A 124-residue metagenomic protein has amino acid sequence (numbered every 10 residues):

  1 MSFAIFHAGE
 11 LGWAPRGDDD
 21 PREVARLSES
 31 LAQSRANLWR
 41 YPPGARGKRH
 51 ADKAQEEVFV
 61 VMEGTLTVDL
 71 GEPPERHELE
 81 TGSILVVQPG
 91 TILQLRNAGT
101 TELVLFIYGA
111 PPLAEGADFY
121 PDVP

Functional and structural regions predicted by a protein language model:
M1-S34, K48-R49, A117-P124: A short, N-terminal "cap"/entry segment at the start of jelly-roll beta-barrel domains of the cupin/DSBH fold
A32, A54, P73, T100-T101: Short strand-connecting beta-turns/loops that link adjacent beta-strands
S34-A36, R46, T65, P74: Intrinsic-disorder/low-complexity, polar/charged segments enriched in Ser/Thr/Lys/Arg/Asp/Glu/Gln
A36-R40, V58, R76, I84-V86 (+1 more regions): Conserved hydrophobic/aromatic beta-strand scaffold that supports enzyme active sites
K48-R49, V68-D69, H77, V87 (+1 more regions): Short beta-strand His + acidic residue motifs that chelate non-heme Fe in jelly-roll/DSBH and cupin folds
D52-T81: A short beta-strand-loop-beta hairpin characteristic of the jelly-roll/cupin
T81, P89-E115: Ligand-binding loop in jelly-roll beta-barrel domains
